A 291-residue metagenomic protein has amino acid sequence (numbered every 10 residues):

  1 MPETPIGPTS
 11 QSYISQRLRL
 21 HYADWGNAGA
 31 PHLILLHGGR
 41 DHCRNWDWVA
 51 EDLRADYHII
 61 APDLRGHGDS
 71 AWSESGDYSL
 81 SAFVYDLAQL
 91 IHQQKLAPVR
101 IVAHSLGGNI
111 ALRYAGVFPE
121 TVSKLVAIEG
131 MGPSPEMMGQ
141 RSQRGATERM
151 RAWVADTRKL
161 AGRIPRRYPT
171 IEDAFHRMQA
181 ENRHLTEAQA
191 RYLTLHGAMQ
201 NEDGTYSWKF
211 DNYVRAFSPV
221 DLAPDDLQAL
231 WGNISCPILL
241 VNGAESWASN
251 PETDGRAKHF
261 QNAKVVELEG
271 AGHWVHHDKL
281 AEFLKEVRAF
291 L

Functional and structural regions predicted by a protein language model:
M1-I34, R54-Y57, K95-A97, G132 (+2 more regions): Alpha/beta-hydrolase fold catalytic core
Y13-R17, W25, R54, I60-L106 (+3 more regions): Active-site loop/oxyanion-hole signature of alpha/beta-hydrolase fold enzymes
A23-W72, G76, R256: Conserved HGGG/HGGXW glycine-rich cap/lid loop of the alpha/beta-hydrolase fold
I110-Y114: Hydrolases whose catalytic domains are alpha/beta-hydrolase-1, hotdog thioesterase, or metallo-beta-lactamase-like
G116, S123-P169: Flexible "cap/lid" loop of the alpha/beta hydrolase fold
G162-D221: Conserved alpha/beta-hydrolase catalytic His-Asp/Glu region
Q228-A271: Conserved loop-alpha-helix segment in the C-terminal half of the alpha/beta-hydrolase fold that carries the catalytic
L268-L284: Catalytic histidine-centered segment of alpha/beta-hydrolase-like enzymes
